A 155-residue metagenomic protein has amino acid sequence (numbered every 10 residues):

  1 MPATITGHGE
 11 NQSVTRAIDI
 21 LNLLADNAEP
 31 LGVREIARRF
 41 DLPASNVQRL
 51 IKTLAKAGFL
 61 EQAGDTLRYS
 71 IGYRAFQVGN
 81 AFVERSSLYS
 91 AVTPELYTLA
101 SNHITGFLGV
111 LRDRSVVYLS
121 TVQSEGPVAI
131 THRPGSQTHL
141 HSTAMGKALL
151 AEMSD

Functional and structural regions predicted by a protein language model:
M1-R85: N-terminal helix-turn-helix
D65-D155: Amphipathic alpha-helical effector-binding/dimerization core of metabolite-sensing transcriptional regulators
